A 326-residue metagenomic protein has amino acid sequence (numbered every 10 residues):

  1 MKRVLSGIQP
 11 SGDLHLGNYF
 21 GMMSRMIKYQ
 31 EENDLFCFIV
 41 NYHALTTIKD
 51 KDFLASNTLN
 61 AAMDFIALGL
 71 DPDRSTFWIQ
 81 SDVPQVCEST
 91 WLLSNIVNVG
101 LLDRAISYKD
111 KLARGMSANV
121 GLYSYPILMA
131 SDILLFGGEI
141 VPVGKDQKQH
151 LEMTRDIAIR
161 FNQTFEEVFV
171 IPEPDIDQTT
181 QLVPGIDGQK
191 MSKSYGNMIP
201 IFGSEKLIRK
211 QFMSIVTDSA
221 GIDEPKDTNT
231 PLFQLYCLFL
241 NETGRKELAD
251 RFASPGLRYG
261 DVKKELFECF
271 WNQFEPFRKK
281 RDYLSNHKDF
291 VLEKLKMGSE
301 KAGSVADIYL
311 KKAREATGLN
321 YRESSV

Functional and structural regions predicted by a protein language model:
M1-K2, E323: Extreme N-terminus of proteins, especially the signal/transit-peptide cleavage junction and the first residues
K2-S131, R278: N-terminal Rossmann-like or analogous alpha/beta NTP/dinucleotide-binding catalytic cores that position adenine
I39-H43, L134-E139, K280-S285: A short small-residue
V99-D103, L135-P142, L240-L248, R278: Short helix-capping/linker segments at secondary-structure and domain boundaries
D110-F161, F165: Internal, conserved structured core segments that host functional sites
Q149, R155-V326: Conserved nucleotide- and phosphate/pyrophosphate-binding catalytic cores in adenylate/nucleotidyl-handling enzymes
